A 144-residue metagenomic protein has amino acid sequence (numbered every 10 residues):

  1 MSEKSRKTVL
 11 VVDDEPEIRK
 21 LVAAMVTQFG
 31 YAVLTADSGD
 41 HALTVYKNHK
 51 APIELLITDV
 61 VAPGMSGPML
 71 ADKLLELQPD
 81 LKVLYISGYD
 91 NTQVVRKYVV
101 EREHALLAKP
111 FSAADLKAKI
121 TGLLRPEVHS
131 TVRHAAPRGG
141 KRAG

Functional and structural regions predicted by a protein language model:
V12-D13, A36, L56: Conserved sequence signature across two-component system core domains
K20-Q28: Charged docking surfaces used in two-component/phosphorelay signaling
G30-D37, V45, L107: Short hydrophobic/Thr-rich beta-strand motif most characteristic of the beta2 strand and flanking loop of CheY-like
D37-H41, S66-L70: Acidic catalytic/metal-coordinating carboxylates
D59: Active-site residues of response regulator receiver
A62: Receiver (REC) domain active-site loop signature in two-component systems and cognate sites in sensor histidine kinases
M69, K73-E76, D80-A108, A114-T121: Alpha4 helix (beta4-alpha4-beta5 surface) of REC/receiver domains from two-component response regulators
T121-A136: The C-terminal output helix
